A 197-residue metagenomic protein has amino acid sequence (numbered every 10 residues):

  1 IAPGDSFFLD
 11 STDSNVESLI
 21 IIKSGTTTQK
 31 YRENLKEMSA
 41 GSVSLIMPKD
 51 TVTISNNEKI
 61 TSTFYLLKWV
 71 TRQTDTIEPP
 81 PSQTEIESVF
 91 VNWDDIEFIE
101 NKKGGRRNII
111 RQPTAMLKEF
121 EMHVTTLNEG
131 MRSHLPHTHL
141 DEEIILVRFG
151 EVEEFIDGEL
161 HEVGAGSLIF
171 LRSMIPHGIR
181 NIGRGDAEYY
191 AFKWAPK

Functional and structural regions predicted by a protein language model:
I1-S14, I110, H123-H139, S173: Conserved short histidine dyad/triad with adjacent acidic residue
A2-P3, F8-D10, S39-A40, K59-T63 (+1 more regions): A short, N-terminal "cap"/entry segment at the start of jelly-roll beta-barrel domains of the cupin/DSBH fold
T12-T28, V124-N128, T138-E153: Short, conserved beta-strand element in jelly-roll/cupin
R32-K49, G158-S173: Short acidic-glycine-tyrosine-enriched beta hairpin
V43, K49, F64, F120-H123 (+4 more regions): Aromatic/pi-system hotspot detector in well-structured domains
P48-T74, S173-K197: Ligand-binding loop in jelly-roll beta-barrel domains
